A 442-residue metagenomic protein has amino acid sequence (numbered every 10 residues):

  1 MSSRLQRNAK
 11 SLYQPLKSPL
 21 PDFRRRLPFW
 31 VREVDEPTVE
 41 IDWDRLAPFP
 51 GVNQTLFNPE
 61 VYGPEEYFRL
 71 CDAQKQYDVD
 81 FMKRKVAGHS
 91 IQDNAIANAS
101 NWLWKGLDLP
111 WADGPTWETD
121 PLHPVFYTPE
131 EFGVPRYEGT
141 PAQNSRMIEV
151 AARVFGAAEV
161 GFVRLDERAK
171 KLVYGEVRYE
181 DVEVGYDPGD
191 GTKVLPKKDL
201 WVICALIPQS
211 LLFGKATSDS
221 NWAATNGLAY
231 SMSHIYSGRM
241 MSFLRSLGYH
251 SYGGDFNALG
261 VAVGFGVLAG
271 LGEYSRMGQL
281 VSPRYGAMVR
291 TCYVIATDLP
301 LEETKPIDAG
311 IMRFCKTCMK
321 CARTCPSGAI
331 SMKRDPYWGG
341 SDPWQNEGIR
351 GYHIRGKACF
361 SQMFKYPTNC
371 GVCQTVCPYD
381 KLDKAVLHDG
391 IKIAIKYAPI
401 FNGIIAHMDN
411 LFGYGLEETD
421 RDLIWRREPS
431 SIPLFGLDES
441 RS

Functional and structural regions predicted by a protein language model:
S2-D44, K333-S442: Flanking helices and flexible, charged tails adjoining ferredoxin-like Fe-S electron-transfer domains in multi-subunit
S2-L212, D219-S220: Non-catalytic, usually N-terminal nucleic-acid engagement modules in DNA/RNA processing proteins
E149, F155-Y379, I391-K396: Catalytic cores of enzyme domains
